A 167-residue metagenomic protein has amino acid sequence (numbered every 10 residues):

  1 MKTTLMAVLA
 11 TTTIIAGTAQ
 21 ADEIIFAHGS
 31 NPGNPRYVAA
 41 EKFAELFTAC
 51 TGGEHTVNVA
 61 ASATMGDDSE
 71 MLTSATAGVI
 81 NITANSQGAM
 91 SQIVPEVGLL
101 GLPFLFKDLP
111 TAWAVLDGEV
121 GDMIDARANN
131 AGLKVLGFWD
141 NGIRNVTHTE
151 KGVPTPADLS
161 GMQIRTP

Functional and structural regions predicted by a protein language model:
M1-A7: Bacterial N-terminal signal peptides that target proteins for export
A7-L9, A19: Cleavable N-terminal signal peptides
I14-A21: Sec/Tat signal peptide C-region and signal peptidase I cleavage site
E23, E45-A63, K134, P156-Q163: A local structural motif
I25-K42, S62-D67: Extracytoplasmic "Venus flytrap"
E45, S86-P167: Contiguous mixed-secondary-structure segments that line small-molecule binding/active-site clefts of soluble domains
G52-H55, M71-N85, Q163-R165: Alpha-to-beta junction loops
A60-T73, G152, P167: Short helix-initiation/N-cap motifs at beta->coil->alpha
